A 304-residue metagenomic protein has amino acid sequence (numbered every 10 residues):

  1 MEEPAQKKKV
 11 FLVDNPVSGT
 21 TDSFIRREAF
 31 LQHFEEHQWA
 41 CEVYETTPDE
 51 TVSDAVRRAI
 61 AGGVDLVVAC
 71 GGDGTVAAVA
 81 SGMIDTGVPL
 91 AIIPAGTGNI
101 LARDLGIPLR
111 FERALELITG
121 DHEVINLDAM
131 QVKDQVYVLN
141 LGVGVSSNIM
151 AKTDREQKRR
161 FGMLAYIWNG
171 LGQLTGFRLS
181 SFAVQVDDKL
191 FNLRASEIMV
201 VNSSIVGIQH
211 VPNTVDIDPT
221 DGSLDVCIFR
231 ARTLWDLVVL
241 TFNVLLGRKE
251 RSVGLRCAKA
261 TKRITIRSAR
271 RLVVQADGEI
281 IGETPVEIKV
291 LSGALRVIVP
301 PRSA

Functional and structural regions predicted by a protein language model:
M1-V67, E123, A304: ATP/NTP phosphate-donor binding region
E2, S23, V186, N192 (+2 more regions): ATP/nucleoside-binding phosphotransfer catalytic cores, i.e., glycine-rich phosphate-binding loops
F11-V13, H37, T46, D85-P89 (+1 more regions): Catalytic core of DAGKc-family lipid kinases
A69-G74: N-terminal glycine-rich "phosphate-gripper" loop used for MgATP/nucleotide binding and carboxylate activation
T75-V88: Short Gly/Thr/Asp-enriched flexible loops that form oxyanion-binding sites at enzyme active sites
G142, M199-V215, I280: Glycine-rich phosphate/pyrophosphate-binding beta-alpha loops
Q157-L164, V206-Q209, V215-W235: Gly/Ser/Thr-rich active-site loops/lids in small-molecule metabolic enzymes that frequently grip phosphoryl groups
R178-S180, R194-S196, T220-D225, K262: A generic structural signal for short beta-strands and their flanking turns/coil linkers
